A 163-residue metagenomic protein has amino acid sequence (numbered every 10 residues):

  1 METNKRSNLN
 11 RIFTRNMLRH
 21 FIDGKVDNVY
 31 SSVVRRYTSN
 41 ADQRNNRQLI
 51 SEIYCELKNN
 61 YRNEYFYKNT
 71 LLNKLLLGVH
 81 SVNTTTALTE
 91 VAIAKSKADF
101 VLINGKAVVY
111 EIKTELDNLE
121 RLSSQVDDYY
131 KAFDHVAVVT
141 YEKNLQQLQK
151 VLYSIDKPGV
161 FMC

Functional and structural regions predicted by a protein language model:
M1-N4, R44-E52, R62, F66 (+3 more regions): Intrinsic low-complexity, intrinsically disordered or marginally ordered coil/linker segments
M1-R62: Interdomain/boundary linker segments immediately adjacent to catalytic/signaling cores
S32-R36, E52-C55, N69, N73 (+4 more regions): Charged/polar, solvent-exposed surface patches and flexible loops
L57-Y65, I112-E115: Short gly/ser-rich anion-binding loops that grip negatively charged ligand groups
F66-N104, L152: Active-site metal-binding core of divalent-cation-utilizing nuclease and nuclease-like domains
T86-T89, I112-D117, V138: Short, flexible loop segments at the rims of nucleotide/cofactor-binding pockets, characterized by
F100-L116: Conserved catalytic cores of phosphodiester-cleaving nucleases, focusing on short active-site segments
L116-F161: Catalytic cores of nucleic-acid endonucleases
